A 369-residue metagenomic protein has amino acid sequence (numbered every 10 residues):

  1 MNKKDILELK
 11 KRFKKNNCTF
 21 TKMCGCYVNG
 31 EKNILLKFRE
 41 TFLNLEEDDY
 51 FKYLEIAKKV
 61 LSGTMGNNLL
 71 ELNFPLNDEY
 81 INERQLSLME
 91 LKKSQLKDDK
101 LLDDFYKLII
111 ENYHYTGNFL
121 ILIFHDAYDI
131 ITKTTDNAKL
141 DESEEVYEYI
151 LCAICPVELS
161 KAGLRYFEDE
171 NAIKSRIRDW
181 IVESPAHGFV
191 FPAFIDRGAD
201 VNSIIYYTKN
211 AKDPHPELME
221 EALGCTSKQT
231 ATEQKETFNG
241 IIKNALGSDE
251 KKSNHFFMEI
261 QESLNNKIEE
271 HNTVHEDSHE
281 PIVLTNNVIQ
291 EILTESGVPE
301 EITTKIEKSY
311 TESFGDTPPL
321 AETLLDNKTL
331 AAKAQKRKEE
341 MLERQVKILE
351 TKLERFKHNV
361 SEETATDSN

Functional and structural regions predicted by a protein language model:
M1-K3, C24, G30: N-terminal low-complexity, Ser/Thr/acidic repeat segments characteristic of secreted and surface-exposed proteins
N2-T19, N33, F51, K59 (+1 more regions): Intrinsically disordered, low-complexity regulatory segments
C26-E363: Long, hydrophobic alpha/beta structural blocks
E363-N369: Extended, charge-rich low-complexity regions and/or helical-solenoid scaffolds
